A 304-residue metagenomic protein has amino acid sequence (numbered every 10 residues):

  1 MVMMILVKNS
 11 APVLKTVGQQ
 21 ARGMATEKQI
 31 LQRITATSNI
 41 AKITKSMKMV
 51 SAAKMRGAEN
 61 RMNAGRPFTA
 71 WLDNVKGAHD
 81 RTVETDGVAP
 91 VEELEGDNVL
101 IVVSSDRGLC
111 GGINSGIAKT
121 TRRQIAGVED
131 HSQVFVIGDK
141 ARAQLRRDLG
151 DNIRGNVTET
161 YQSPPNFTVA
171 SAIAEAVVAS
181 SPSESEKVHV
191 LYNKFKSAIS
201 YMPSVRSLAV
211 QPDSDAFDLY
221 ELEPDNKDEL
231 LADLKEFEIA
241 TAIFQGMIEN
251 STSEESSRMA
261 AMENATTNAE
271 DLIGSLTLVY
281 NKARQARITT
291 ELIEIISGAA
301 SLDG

Functional and structural regions predicted by a protein language model:
V2-G304: C-terminal beta-strand-loop-alpha-helix "lid" module of Rossmann-like NAD(P)-dependent dehydrogenases
